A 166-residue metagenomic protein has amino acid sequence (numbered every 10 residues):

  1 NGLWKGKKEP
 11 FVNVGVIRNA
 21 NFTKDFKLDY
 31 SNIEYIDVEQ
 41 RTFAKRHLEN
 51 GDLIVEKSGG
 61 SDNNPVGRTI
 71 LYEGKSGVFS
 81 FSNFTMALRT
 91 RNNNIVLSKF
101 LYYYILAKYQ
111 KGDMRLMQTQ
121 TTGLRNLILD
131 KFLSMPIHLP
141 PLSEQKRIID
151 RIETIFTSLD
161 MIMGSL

Functional and structural regions predicted by a protein language model:
N1-K27, E39-A44, K57-D62: Low-complexity, Lys/Gly-biased intrinsically disordered segments
L3-V12, Y30-N32, L116-T119, G164: Short coil/turn segments at secondary-structure boundaries
R18, F43-L106, I128-L129: A short beta-sheet element
A20-E34, V78-F79: Short, basic/aromatic beta-hairpin or loop at an interaction surface
I33-E39, L71-Y72: Short helix/strand-bridging catalytic loops that position acidic/His residues to coordinate divalent metals and engage
V78-M86, M114, Q118-P140: A short glycine-rich beta-alpha junction/loop motif
V96, T122, S143: Charged, alpha-helix-enriched surfaces in structured cytosolic catalytic cores of large nucleotide-utilizing machines
K111-G112, D130-L166: Amphipathic alpha-helical coiled-coil/heptad-repeat segments
